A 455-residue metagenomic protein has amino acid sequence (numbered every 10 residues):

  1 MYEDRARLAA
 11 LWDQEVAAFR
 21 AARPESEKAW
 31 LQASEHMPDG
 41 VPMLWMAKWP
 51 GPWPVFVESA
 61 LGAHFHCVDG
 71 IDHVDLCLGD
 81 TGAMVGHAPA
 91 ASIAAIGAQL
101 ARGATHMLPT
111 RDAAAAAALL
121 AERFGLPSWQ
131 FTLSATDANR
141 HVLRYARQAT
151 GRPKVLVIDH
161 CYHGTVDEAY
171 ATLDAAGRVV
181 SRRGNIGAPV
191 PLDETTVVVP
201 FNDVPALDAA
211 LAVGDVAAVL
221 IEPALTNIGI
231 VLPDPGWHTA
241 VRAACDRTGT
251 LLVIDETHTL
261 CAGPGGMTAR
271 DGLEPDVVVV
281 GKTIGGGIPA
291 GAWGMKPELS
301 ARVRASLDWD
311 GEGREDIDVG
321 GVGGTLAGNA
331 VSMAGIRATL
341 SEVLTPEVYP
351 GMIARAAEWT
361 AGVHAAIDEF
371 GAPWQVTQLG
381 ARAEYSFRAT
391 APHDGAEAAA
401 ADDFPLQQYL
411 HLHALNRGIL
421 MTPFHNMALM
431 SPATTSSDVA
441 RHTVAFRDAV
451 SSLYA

Functional and structural regions predicted by a protein language model:
M1-A455: Conserved N-terminal phosphate-binding loop of PLP-dependent enzymes in the Aspartate aminotransferase
